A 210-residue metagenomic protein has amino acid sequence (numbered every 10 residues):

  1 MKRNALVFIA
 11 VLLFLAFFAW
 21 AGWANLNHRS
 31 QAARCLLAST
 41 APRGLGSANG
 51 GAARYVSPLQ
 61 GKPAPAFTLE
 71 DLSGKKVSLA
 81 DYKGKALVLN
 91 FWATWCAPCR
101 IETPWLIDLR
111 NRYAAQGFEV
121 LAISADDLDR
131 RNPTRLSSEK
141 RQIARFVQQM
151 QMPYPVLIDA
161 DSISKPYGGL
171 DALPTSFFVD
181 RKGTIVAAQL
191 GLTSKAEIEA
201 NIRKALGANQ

Functional and structural regions predicted by a protein language model:
M1-P63, Q210: N-terminal targeting signals for export/organelle localization
P58-G61, A66-L87, R110-Y113, Y167: A short beta-strand-turn-helix
K83, F91-D108: Conserved redox-active cysteine motifs that mediate thiol-disulfide chemistry, especially di-cysteine Cys-X(1-2)-Cys
K85-L87, W92-W95, D127, A172 (+1 more regions): Short pre-active-site segment immediately N-terminal to redox-active cysteine/selenocysteine motifs in thiol-based
R100-M150, A160-P166, A200: Structural microenvironment flanking redox-active thiols in thiol-disulfide oxidoreductases
F146-L206: Thiol/disulfide oxidoreductase modules built on the thioredoxin-like
